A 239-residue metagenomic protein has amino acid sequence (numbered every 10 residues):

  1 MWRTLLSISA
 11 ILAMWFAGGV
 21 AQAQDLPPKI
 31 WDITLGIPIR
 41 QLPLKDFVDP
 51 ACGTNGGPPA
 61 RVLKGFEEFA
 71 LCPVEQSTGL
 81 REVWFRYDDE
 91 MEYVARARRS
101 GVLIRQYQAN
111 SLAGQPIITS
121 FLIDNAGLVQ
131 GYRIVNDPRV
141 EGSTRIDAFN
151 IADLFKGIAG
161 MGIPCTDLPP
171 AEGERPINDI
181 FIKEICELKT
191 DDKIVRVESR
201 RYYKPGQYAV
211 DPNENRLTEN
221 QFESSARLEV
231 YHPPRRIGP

Functional and structural regions predicted by a protein language model:
M1-T4: Positively charged n-region of N-terminal signal peptides that target proteins for export
S7-A17: Bacterial N-terminal signal peptides
F16-Q24: Bacterial Sec-dependent signal peptides at the C-terminal "C-region" and cleavage site
A23-V74, D89-S120, N125-P239: Non-cytosolic coordination micro-motifs
